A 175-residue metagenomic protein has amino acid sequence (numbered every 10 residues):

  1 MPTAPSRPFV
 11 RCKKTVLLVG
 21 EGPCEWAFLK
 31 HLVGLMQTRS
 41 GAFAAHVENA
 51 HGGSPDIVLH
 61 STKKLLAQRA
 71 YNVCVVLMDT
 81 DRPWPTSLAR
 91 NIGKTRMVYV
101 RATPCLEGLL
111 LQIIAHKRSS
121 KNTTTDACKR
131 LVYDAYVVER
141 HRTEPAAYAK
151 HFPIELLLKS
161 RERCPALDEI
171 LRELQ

Functional and structural regions predicted by a protein language model:
M1-T15, W26-N49, D56-Q175: C-terminal accessory helical subdomains adjacent to catalytic cores in phosphodiester- and nucleotide-handling enzymes
L17-E21: Short hydrophobic beta-strand that contains or immediately precedes a catalytic carboxylate
